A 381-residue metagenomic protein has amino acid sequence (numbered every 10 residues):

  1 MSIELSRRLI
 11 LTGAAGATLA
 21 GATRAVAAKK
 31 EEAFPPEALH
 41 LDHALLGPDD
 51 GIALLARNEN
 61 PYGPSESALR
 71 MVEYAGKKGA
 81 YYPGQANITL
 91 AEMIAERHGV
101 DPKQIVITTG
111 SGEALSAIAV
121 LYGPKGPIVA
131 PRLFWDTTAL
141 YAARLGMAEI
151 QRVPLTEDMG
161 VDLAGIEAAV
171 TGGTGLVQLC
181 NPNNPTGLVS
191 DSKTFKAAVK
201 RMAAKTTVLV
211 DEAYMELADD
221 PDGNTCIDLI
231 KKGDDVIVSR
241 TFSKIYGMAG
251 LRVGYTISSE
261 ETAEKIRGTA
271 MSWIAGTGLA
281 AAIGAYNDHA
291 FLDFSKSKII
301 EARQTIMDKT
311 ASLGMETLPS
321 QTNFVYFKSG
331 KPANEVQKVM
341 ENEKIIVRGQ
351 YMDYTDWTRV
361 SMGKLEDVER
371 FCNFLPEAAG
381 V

Functional and structural regions predicted by a protein language model:
M1-T18: N-terminal secretory signal peptides and thylakoid transit peptides that target proteins across membranes
A25-Y81, E96: N-terminal "arm"/small-domain region of PLP-dependent enzymes with the aminotransferase-like
T89-P127: Phosphate-binding glycine-rich loop
L121-A142: Conserved PLP-anchoring active-site segment centered on the Schiff-base-forming lysine
L155-E157, I300, K309-E343, T358: Conserved PLP-binding catalytic core of the aspartate aminotransferase-like
L163-G172, P185-V208, E212-I245: Active-site pre-lysine segment of PLP-dependent enzymes
D235-L318: PLP-dependent aminotransferase class I/II
N342, Y351-V381: PLP-dependent enzyme catalytic core of the Aspartate aminotransferase-like
